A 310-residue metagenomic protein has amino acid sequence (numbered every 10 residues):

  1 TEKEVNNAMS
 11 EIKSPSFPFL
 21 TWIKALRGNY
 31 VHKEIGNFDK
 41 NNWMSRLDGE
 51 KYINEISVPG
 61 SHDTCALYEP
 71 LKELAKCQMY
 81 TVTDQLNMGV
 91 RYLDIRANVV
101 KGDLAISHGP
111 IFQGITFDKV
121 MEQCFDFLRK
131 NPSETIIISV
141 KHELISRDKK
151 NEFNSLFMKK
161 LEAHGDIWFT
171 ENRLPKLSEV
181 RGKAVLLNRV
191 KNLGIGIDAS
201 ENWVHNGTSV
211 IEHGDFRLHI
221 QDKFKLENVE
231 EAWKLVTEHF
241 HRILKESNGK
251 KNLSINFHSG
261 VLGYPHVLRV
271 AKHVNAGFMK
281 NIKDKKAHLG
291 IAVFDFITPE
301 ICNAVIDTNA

Functional and structural regions predicted by a protein language model:
T1-Y92, K101-K130, T135, A184 (+5 more regions): Long, acidic (Asp/Glu-rich), low-complexity accessory segments flanking structured domains
T81, T116, S146-K149, N228-V236: Alpha-helix capping and helix-coil boundary motifs
R96: A motif-centric signal for short, conserved binding hotspots located in accessible loops or intrinsically disordered
F117-H164: Catalytic cores of phosphodiester-bond-cleaving enzymes
N154-S247: Active-site-adjacent pocket scaffolds in enzyme catalytic domains
